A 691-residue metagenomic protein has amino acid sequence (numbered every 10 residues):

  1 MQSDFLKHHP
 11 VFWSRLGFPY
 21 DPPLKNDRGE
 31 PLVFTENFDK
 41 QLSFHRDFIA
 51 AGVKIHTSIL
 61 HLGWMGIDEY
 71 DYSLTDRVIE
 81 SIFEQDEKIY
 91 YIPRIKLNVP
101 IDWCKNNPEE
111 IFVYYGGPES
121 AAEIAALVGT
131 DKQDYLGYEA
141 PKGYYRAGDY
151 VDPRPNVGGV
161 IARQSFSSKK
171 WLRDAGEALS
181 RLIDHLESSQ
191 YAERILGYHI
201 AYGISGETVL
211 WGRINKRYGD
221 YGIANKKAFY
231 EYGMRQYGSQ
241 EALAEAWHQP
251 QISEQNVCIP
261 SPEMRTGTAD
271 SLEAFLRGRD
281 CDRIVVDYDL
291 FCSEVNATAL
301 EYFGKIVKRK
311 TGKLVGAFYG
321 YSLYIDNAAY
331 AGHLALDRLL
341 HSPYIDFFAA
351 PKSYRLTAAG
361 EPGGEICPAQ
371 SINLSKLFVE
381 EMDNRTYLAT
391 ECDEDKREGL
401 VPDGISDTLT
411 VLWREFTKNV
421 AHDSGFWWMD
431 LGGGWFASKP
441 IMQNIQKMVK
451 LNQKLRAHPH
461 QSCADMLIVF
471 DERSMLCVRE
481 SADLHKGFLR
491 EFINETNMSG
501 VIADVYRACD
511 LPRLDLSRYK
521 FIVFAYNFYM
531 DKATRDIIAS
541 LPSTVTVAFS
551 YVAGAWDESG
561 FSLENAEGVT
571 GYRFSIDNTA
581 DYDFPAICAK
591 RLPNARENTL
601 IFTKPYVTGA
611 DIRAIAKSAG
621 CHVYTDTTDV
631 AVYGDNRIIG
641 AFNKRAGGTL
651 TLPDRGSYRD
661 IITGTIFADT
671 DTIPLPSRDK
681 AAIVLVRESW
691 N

Functional and structural regions predicted by a protein language model:
M1-I92, Y114, V157-G197, S462 (+4 more regions): Mature N-terminal, pre-catalytic/accessory segment of carbohydrate-active enzymes
F5, I79, F83-D86, I183 (+4 more regions): Surface-exposed amphipathic alpha-helices with a cationic face
P10-L16, I55-S58, Y91-I95, L196-I200 (+4 more regions): Hydrophobic faces of well-ordered beta-strands that scaffold small-molecule active sites in alpha/beta enzyme cores
F12, L16-T35, N106-Q164, S168 (+8 more regions): Extended substrate-binding grooves/exosites of carbohydrate-active enzymes
L16-T35, S58-S73, N156-E177, R279-A297 (+7 more regions): The substrate-binding groove and active-site-proximal loops of carbohydrate-active enzymes, especially glycoside
N37-V78, V99-N107, Y319-R338, P343-F347 (+3 more regions): Aromatic-lined carbohydrate-binding/catalytic grooves of carbohydrate-active enzymes
N107-H341, I345, E361: Polysaccharide-binding and catalytic clefts of secreted carbohydrate-active enzymes
R309, S342, D346-N691: Carbohydrate-binding surfaces of carbohydrate-active enzymes
